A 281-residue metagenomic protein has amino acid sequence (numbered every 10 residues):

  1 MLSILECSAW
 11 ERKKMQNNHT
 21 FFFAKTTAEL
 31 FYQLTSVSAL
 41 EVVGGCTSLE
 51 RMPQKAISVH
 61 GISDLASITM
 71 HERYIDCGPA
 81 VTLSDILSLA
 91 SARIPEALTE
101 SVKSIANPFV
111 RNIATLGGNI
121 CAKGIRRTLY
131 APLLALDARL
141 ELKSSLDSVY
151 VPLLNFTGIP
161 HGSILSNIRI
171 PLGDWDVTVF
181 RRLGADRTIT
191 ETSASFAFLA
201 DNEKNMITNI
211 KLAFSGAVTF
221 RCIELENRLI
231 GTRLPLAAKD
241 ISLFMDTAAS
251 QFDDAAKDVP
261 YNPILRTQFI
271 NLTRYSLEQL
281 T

Functional and structural regions predicted by a protein language model:
L2-T281: C-terminal structural segment of proteins
